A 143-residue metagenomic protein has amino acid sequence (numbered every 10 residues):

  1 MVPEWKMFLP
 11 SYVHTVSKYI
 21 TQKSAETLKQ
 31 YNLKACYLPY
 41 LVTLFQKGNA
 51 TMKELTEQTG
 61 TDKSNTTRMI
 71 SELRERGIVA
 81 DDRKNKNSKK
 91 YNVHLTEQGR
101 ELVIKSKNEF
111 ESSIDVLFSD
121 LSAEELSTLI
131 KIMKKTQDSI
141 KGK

Functional and structural regions predicted by a protein language model:
M1, A123-K143: C-terminal regulatory/oligomerization modules of transcriptional regulators
M1-Y31, I78, L95: N-terminal leader segment of winged-helix/HTH proteins
H14, V42-Q46, K107, K134: Short, locally clustered residues in the helix-turn-helix/winged-helix DNA-binding domain
K18, Q22-N65: N-terminal helix-turn-helix DNA-binding core of bacterial DNA-binding proteins
T21, S71-K131: Charged, amphipathic alpha-helical coiled-coil/dimerization segments
M52-K53, T67, G77-I78, N92 (+1 more regions): Alpha-helical transmembrane segments and membrane-interface helix-loop junctions in multi-pass membrane proteins
